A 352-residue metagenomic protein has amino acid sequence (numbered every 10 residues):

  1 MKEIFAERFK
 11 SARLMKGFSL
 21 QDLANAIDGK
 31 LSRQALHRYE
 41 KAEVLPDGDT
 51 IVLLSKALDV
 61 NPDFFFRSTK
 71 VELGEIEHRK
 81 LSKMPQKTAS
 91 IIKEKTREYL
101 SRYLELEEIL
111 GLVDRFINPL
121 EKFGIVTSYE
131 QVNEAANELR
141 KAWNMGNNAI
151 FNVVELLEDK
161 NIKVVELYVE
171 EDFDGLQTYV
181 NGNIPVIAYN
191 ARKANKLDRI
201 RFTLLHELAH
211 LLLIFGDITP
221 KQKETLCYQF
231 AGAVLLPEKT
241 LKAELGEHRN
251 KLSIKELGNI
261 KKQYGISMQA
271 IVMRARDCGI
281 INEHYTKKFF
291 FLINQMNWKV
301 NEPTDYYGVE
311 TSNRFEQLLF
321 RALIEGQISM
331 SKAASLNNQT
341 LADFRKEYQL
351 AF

Functional and structural regions predicted by a protein language model:
M1-F352: Active-site hotspot residues in diverse enzymes, especially metal/ion-binding acidic/histidine motifs
